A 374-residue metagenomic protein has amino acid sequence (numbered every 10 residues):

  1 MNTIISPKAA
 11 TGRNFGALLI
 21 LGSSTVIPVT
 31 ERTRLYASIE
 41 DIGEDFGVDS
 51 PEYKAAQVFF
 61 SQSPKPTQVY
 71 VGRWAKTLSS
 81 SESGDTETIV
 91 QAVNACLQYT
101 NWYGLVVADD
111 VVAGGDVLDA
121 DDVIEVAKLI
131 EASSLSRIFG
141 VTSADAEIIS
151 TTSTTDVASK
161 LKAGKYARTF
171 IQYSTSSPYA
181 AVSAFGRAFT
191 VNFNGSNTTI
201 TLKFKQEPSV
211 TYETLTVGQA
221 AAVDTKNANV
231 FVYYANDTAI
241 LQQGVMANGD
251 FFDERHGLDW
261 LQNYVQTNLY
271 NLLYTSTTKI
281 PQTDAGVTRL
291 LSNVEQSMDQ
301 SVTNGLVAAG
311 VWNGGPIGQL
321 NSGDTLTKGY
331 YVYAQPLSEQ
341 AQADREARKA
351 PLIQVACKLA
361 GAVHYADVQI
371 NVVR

Functional and structural regions predicted by a protein language model:
M1-R374: Surface-exposed assembly/interface segments
